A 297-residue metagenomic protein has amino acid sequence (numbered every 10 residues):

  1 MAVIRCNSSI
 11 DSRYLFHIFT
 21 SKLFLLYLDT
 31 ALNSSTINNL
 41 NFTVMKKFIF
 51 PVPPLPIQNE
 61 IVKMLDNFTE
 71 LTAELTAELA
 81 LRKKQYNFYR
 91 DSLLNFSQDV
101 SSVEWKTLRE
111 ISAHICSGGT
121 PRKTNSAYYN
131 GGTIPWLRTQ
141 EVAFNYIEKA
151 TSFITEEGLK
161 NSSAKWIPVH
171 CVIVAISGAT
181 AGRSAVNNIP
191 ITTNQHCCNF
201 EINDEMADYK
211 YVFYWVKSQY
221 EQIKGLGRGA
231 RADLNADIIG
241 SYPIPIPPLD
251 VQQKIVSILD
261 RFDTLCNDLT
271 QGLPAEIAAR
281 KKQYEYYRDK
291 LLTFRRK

Functional and structural regions predicted by a protein language model:
M1-A2, N33-V52, S177, I191-C198 (+1 more regions): A short glycine-rich beta-alpha junction/loop motif
M1-T20, R138, T155-K217: A short beta-sheet element
L15, K46-K83, N87, V103 (+1 more regions): Amphipathic alpha-helical segments
Q98-G119, E276: Non-catalytic DNA-recognition/assembly elements of restriction-modification systems
I111-N125, Q140-V169: Sequence-specific dsDNA recognition surfaces
